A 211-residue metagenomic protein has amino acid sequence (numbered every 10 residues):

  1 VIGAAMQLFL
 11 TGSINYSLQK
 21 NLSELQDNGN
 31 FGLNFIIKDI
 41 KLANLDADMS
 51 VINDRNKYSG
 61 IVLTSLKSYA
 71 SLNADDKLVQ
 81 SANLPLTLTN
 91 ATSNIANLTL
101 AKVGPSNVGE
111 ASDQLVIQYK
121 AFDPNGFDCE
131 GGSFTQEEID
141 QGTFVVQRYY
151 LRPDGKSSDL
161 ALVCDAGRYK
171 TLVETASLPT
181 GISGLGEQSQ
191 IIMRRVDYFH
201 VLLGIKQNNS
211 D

Functional and structural regions predicted by a protein language model:
V1-L45: Aliphatic-rich helix starts adjacent to a transmembrane/signal segment
G32-D211: N-terminal pilin/flagellin-like segments and related low-complexity appendage regions
